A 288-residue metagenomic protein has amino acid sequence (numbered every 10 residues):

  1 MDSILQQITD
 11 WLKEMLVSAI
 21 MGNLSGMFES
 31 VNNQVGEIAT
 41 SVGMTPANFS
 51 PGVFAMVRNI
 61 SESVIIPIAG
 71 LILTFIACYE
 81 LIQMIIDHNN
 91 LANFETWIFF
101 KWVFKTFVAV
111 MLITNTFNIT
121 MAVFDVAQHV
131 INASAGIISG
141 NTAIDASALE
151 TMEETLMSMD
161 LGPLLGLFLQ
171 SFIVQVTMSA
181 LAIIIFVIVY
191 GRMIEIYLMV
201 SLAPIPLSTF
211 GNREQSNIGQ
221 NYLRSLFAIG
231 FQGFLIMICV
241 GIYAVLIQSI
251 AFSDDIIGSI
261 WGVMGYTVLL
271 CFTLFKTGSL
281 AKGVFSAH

Functional and structural regions predicted by a protein language model:
M1-I72, H88-W97, F107-T177, S216-N221 (+2 more regions): Gly/Ser-rich, low-complexity
P67-Y79, I196-M199: Hydrophobic alpha-helical transmembrane segments
F75, T120-V123, A127, I184-V187 (+3 more regions): Membrane-embedded alpha-helices of multi-pass transport/permease systems
I76-Y79, Q83, M111, T177 (+3 more regions): Residue-level signal for alpha-helical transmembrane segments in multi-pass membrane proteins
L81-F94, A182-F186, E214-Q215: Membrane-water interface regions at transmembrane-helix termini and the short interhelical loops of multi-pass membrane
W102-K105: Elongated alpha-helical scaffolds
A182-V189, M193-I196, V200-C239: Extended serine/threonine-enriched, polar tracts that run as long, contiguous segments within proteins
